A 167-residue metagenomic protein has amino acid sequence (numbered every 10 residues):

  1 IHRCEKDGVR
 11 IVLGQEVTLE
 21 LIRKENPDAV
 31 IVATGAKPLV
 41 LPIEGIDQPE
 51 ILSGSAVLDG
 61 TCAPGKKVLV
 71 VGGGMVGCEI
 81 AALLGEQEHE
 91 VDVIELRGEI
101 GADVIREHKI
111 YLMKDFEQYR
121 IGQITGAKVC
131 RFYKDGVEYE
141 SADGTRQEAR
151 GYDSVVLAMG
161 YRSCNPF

Functional and structural regions predicted by a protein language model:
I1-D7, A81-A127: Rossmann-like dinucleotide-binding cores of NAD(P)H-dependent redox enzymes
V12-N26, A33-E50, G54-V104, E138-F167: Rossmann-like dinucleotide/flavin-binding elements
V30, P49, K109-L112: Short, hinge-like loop/turn segments at secondary-structure boundaries
V32-A33, I124: Short, conserved beta-strand edge motifs with alternating hydrophobic and charged residues
K134-G136: A generic structural signal for beta-strand entry/edge sites
